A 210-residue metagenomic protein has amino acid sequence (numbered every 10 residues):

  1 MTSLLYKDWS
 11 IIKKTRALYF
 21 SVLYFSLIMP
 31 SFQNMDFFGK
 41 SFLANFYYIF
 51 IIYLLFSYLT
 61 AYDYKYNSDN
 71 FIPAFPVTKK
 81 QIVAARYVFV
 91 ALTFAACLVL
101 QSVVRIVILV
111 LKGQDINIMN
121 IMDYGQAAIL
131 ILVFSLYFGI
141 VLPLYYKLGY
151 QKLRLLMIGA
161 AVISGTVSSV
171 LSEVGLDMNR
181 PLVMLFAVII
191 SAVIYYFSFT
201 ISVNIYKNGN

Functional and structural regions predicted by a protein language model:
M1-N67, A85-N210: Hydrophobic alpha-helical transmembrane segments of membrane proteins
S68-P73: Polytopic alpha-helical membrane proteins, predominantly small-molecule transporters/carriers
A74-K79: Short helix-to-coil transition segments within interhelical loops that connect adjacent transmembrane helices
Q81-V83: Alpha-helix N-cap/helix-start motif at helix boundaries, enriched for small hydrophobics
